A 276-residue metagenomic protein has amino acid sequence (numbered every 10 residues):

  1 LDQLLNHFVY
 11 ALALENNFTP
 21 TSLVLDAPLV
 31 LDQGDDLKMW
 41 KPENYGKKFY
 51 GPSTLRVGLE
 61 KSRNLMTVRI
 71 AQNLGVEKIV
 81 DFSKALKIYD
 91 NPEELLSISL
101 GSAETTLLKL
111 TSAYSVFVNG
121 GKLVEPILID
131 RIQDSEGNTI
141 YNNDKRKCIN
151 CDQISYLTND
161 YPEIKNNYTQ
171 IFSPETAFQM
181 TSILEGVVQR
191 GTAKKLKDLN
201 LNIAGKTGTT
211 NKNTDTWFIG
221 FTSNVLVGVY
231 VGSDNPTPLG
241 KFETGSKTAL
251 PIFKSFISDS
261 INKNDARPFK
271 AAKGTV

Functional and structural regions predicted by a protein language model:
L1-L5, S102-T105, G245: Gly/Ser-rich catalytic serine loop of serine hydrolases
L1-P52, E125-K145: Short, glycine/proline-biased beta-turn/loop segments that scaffold the active-site neighborhood
Q3, H7, S53, L65 (+4 more regions): Residues on a specific face of well-ordered alpha-helices
V9, V24, V68, V229-V231: Hydrophobic aliphatic residue packing
Y10, T67, I79-V80, I129 (+1 more regions): Generic structural marker for isolated residues within well-ordered, non-membrane alpha-helices of soluble domains
T19, V57, K61, T106-V276: A penicillin-recognizing enzyme superfamily signal
V24-L29, E43-N119, G186: Active-site-adjacent helix/loop patches that line small-molecule binding or acyl-intermediate pockets
D36, E93-L96, P238-F242: Short acidic, glycine/proline-rich loop/turn micro-motifs
